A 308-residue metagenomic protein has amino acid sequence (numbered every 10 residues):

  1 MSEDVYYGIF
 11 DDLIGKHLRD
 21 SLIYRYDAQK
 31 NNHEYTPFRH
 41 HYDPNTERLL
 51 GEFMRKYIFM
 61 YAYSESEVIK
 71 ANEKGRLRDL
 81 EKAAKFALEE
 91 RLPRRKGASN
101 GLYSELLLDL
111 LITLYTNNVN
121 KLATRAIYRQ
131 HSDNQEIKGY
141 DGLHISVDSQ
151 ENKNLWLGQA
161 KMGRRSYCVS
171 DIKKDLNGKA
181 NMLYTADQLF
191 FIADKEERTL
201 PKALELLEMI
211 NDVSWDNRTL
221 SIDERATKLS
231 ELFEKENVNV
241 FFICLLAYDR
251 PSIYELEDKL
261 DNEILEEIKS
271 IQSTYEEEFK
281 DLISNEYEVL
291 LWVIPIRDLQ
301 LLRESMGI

Functional and structural regions predicted by a protein language model:
S2-K85: A structured, charge-rich N-terminal accessory region that forms the first stable segment of a protein and links
A83-A87, H131-H144: Charged, often glycine-rich, active-site loop that binds/positions anionic groups
K85-D109, R129-S132: A short, highly charged nucleic-acid-interacting micro-segment common to nuclease and nuclease-linked defense proteins
I112, G142-H144, L155-M162: Conserved catalytic cores of phosphodiester-cleaving nucleases, focusing on short active-site segments
Y115-Q135: A short acidic/basic microdomain associated with nuclease active sites
N120, D148-K153: Short, solvent-exposed loop/turn segments that connect beta-strands within catalytic domains and beta-strand-rich
S170-L245, P251-D258, N262: Acidic, metal/cofactor-coordinating or nucleic-acid-engaging core segments within structured domains
E255-I308: Extended, charged low-complexity segments that frequently continue into or abut oligomerization scaffolds
